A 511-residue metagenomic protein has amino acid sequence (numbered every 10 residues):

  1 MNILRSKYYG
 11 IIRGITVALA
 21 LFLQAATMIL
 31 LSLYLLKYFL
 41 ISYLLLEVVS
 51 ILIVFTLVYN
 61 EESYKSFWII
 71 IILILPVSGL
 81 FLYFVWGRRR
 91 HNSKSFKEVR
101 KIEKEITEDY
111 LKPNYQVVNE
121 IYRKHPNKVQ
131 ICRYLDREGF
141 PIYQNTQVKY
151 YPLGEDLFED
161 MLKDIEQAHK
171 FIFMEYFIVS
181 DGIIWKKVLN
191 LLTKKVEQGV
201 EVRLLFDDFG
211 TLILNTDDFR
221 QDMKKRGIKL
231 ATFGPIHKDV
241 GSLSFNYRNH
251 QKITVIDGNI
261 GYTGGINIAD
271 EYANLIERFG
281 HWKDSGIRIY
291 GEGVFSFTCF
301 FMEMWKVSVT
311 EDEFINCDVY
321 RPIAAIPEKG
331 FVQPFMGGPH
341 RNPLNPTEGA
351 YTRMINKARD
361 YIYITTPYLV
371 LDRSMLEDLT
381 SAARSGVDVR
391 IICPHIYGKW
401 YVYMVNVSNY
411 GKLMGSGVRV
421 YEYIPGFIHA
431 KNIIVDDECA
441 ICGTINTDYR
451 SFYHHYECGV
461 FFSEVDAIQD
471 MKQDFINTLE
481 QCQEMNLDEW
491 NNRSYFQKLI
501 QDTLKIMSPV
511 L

Functional and structural regions predicted by a protein language model:
N2-L35, L40, N114-L511: Charged, low-complexity intrinsically disordered terminal segments
L44-Y115: Transmembrane alpha-helices and immediately adjacent membrane-cytoplasm interface residues in multi-pass integral
